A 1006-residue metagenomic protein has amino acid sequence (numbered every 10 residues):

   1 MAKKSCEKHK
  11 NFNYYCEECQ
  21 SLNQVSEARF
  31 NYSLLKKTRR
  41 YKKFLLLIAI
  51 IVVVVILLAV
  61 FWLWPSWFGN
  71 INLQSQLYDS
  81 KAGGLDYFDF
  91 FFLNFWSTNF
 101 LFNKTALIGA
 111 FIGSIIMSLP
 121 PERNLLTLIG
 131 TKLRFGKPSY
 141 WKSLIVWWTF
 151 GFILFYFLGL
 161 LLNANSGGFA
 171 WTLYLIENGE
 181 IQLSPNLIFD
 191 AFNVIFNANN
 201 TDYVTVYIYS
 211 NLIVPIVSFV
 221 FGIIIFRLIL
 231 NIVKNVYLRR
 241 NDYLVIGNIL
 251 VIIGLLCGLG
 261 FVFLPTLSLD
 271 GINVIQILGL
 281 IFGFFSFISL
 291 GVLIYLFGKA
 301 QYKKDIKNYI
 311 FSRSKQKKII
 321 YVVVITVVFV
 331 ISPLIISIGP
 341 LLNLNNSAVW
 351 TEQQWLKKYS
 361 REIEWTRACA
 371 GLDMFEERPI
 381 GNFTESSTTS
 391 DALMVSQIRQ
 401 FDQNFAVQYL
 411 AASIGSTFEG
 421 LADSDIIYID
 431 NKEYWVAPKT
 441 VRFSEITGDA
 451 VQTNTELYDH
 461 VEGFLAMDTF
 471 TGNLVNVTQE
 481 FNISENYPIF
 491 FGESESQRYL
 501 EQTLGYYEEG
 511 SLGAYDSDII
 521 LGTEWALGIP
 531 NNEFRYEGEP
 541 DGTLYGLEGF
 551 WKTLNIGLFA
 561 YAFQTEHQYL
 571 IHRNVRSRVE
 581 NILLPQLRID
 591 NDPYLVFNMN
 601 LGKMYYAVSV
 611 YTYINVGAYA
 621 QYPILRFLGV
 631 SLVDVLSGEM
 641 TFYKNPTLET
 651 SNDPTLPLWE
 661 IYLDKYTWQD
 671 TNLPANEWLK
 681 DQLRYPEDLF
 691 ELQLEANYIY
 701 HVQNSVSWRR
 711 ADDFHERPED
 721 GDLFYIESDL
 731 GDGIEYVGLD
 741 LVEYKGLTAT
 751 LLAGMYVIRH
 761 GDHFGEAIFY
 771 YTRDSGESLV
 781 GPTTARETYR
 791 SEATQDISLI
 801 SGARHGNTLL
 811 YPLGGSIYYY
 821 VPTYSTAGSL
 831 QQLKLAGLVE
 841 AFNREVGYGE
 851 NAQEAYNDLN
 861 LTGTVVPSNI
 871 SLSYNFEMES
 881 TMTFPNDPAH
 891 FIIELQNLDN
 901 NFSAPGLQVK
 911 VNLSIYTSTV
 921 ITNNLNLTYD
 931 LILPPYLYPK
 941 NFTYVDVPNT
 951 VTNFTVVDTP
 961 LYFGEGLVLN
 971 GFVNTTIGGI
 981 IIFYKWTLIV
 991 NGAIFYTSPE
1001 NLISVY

Functional and structural regions predicted by a protein language model:
K10-Y14, N23: Cys/His-rich microdomains that often coordinate metals
Q24-S871: Soluble extracytoplasmic regions of secretory-pathway and membrane proteins
V866-F884, L898, P948-F954: Short, compositionally biased P/S/T/A/G/V-rich stretches that sit at domain boundaries
I870, P935, I994-Y1006: Short beta-strand elements
T881-D887, Y962-F963: Short, solvent-exposed loop/linker segments at the N-terminal edge of repeated beta-sheet extracellular domains
D887-F891, L967: Structural beta-strand segments of beta-rich domains
E894-N900, N923: Asparagine-centered strand-capping/turn motif at beta-strand->loop junctions
Y944-D946, V956-T959, E965-I977: Short, hydrophobic beta-strand segments
